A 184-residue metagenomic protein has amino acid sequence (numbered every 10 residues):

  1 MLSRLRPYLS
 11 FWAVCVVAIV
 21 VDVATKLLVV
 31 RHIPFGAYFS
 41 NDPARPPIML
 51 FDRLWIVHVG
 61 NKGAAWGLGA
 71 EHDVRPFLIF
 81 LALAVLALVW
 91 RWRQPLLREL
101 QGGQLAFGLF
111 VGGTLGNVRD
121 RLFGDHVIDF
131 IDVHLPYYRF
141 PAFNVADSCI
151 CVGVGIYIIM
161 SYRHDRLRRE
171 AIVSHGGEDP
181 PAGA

Functional and structural regions predicted by a protein language model:
M1-A184: Alpha-helical transmembrane bundles and membrane-interface segments of multipass inner-membrane proteins
